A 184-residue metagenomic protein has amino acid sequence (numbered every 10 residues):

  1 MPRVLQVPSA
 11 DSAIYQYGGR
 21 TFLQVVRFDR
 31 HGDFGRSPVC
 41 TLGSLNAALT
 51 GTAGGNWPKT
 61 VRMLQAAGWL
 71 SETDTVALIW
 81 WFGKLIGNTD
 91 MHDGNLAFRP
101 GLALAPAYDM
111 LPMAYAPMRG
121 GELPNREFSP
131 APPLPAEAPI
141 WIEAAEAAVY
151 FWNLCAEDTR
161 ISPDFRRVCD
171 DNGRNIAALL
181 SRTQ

Functional and structural regions predicted by a protein language model:
M1-L49: Conserved ATP-binding subdomain of kinase catalytic cores across diverse folds
M1-R3, T52-R119: Conserved kinase catalytic-core segment
V4-Q6, V39-G43, G54-R62, M118-A131: Short acidic (Asp/Glu) and glycine-rich catalytic loops that position anionic groups and cofactors
A13-G18, H92-G101, D164: Short alpha-helical "patches" and their helix-cap loops
G35-V39, A53-P58, D158, G173: Alpha-helix initiation and N-capping motif
L45, M63, F151-L154, V168 (+1 more regions): Residues that form generic nucleotide/phosphate-binding pockets
A66, S71, L102-A105, R119-L123 (+1 more regions): Regulatory N- and C-terminal appendages and interdomain linkers associated with kinase/kinase-like NTP transferase
G120-N172: A conserved long alpha-helix in the C-terminal portion of kinase-like catalytic domains
